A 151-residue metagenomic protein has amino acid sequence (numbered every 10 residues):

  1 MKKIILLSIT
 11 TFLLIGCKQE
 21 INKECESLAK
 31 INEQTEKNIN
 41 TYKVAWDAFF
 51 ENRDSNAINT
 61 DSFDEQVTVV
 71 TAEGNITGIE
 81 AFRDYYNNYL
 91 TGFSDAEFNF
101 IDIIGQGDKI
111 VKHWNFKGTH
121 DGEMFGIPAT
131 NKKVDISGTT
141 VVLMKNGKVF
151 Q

Functional and structural regions predicted by a protein language model:
M1-I4: Positively charged n-region of N-terminal signal peptides that target proteins for export
L6-I9: Sec-dependent N-terminal signal peptides
L13-G16: C-terminal motif of bacterial Sec signal peptides marking the signal peptidase cleavage site
K18-Q151: C-terminal and inter-domain tail/linker signature
